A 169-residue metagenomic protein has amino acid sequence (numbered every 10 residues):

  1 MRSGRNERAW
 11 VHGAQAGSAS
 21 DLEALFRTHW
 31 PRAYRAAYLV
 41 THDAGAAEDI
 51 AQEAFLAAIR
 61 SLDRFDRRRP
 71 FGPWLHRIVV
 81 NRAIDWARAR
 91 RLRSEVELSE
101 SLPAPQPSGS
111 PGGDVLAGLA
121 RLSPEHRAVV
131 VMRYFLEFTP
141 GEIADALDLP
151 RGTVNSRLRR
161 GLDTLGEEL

Functional and structural regions predicted by a protein language model:
S3-E7, D85, L92-L119, T139: Internal acidic/polar
V11-R35, I59, R127: A short, charge-rich alpha-helical start-of-domain segment used by transcription regulators
L25, H29, A33, A54 (+2 more regions): Residue-level preference for hydrophobic side chains embedded in well-ordered alpha helices
F26-A44, S61, L119, E168: Amphipathic, Lys/Arg- and hydrophobic-enriched alpha-helical face
D49-L56, R60, R69-N81, S156: Structural recognition of an alpha-helix C-terminal capping motif at a helix-to-coil junction
R60-R67, R77-L98: Arg/Lys-rich amphipathic alpha helix in sigma70-family domain 2
P73, V80, I84, P140-G141 (+1 more regions): DNA-recognition helix of helix-turn-helix
V129-R133: A short pre-motif secondary-structure segment
